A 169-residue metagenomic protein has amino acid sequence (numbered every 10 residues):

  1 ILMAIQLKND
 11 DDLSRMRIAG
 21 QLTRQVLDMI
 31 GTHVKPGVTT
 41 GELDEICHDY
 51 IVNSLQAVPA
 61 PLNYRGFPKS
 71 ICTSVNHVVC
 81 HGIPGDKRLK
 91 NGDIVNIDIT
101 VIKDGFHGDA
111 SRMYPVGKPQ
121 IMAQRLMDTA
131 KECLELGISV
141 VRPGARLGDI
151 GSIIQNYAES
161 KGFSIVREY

Functional and structural regions predicted by a protein language model:
L2-Y169: Active-site neighborhoods and metal-handling regions in enzymes and metal-associated proteins
